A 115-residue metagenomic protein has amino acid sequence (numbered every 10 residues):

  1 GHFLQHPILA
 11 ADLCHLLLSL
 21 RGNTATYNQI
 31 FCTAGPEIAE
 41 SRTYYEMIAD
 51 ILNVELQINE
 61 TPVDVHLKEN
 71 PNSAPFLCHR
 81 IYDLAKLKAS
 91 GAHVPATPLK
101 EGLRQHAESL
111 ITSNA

Functional and structural regions predicted by a protein language model:
G1-I8, S19, C32: A conserved pocket-lining segment of Rossmann-fold NAD(P)-dependent short-chain dehydrogenase/reductase
Q5-L13, P98: A conserved structural motif in NAD(P)-dependent oxidoreductases
A10, E40-R42, V65-V94: Conserved C-terminal active-site "lid" loop/helix of NAD(P)H-dependent oxidoreductases that clamps the redox cofactor
C14, S19-N72: Mid/C-terminal beta-alpha module of Rossmann-like enzyme folds, strongest in SDR-family dehydrogenases/epimerases
L20-T24, S90, S109, S113: Generic structural signal for alpha-helix termini and adjacent loop/cap motifs
M47, I51, N70-F76, A89-G91 (+2 more regions): C-terminal accessory subdomains/tails of enzymes that are appended
L67, T97-A115: Amphipathic terminal alpha-helices
